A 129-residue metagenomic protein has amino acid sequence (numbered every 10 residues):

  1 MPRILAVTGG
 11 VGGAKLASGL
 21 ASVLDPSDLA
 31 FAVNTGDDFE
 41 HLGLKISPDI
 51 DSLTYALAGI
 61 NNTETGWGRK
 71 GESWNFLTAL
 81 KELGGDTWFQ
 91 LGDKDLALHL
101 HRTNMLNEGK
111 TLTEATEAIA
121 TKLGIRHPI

Functional and structural regions predicted by a protein language model:
P2-P48: N-terminal phosphate-binding or glycine-rich loops at protein starts, especially the Walker A/P-loop of NTPases
N34-I129: Electropositive, gly/pro-rich neighborhoods at or near active sites that engage anionic ligands
